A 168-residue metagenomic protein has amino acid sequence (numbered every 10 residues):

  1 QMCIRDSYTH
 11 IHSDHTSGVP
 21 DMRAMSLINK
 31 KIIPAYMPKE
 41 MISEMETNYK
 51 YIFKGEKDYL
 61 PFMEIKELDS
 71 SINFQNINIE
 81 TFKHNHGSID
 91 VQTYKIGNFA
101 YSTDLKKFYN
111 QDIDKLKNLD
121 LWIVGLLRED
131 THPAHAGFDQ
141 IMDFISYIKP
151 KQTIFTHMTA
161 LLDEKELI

Functional and structural regions predicted by a protein language model:
M2-I4: Short, small-residue-biased leader/transition segments that mark boundaries at the very start of proteins
S7, I33-E40, Q152-H157: Short internal beta-strands
H10, M45, I79, D104 (+1 more regions): Divalent metal-coordination and catalytic microenvironments
I11, E40, H84-G87, N98-K107 (+2 more regions): Active-site metal-binding loops of divalent metal-dependent hydrolases
G18-S26, D163-I168: Metal-dependent catalytic neighborhoods of phosphoester/phosphodiester hydrolases
P38-D90: Metallo-beta-lactamase
F74, Y94-G97: Active-site beta-strand termini and strand-to-loop segments that position acidic
F108-I168: Cap/insert and terminal regions of metallo-dependent hydrolase folds
